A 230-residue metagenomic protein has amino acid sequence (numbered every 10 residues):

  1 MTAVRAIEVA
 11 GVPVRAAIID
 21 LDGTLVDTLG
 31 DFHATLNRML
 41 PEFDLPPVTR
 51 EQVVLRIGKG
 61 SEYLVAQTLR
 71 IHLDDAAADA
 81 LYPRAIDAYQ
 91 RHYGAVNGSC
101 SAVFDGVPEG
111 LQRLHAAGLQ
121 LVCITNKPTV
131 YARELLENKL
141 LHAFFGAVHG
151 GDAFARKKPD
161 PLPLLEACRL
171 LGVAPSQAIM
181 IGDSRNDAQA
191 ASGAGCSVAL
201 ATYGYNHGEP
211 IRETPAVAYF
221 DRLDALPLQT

Functional and structural regions predicted by a protein language model:
M1-R15, Q112-H115, T129, R133-T230: Asp-based, Mg2+/Mn2+-dependent phosphohydrolase catalytic module
T2-R5, A10-L21, L25-E109, V130: N-terminal helical cap/lid subdomain that shapes the substrate entry/recognition surface in HAD-like hydrolases
D22-T24, F32-A34, Q90-H92, G118 (+3 more regions): A generic short-segment signal for beta-strand/edge and adjacent turn/coil regions
P41-P47, L73-A77, A116-A117, L140-F144 (+1 more regions): Short helix-capping segments at alpha-helix termini
G60, S99, A117-G118, T214: Structured helix-beta-strand junction loops
G106-G118: Catalytic-core regions built around general acid/base machinery
